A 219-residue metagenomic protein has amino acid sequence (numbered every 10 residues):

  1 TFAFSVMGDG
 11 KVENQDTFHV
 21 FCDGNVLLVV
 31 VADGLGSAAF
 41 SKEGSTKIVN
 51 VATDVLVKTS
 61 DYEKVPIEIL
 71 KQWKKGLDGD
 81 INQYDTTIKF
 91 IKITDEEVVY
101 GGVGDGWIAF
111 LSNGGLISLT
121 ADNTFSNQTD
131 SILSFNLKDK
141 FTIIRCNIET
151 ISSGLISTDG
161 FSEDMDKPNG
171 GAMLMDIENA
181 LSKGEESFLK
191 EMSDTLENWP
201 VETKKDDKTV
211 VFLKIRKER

Functional and structural regions predicted by a protein language model:
T1-D54, G106, D122, S134-C146 (+1 more regions): N-terminal entry segment of metal-dependent catalytic domains or homologous docking segments
T1-E13, L70-D80, W107-E149, G184 (+1 more regions): PP2C/PPM family metal-dependent serine/threonine protein phosphatase catalytic domain, recognizing the conserved
K11-C22, I81-D95, V99, N123-D166: Acidic loop->beta-strand submotif enriched in PP2C/PPM serine/threonine phosphatases
V29-D33, G101, L155-S157: Short hydrophobic beta-strand that contains or immediately precedes a catalytic carboxylate
A39, F110-L111, D164-D166: Short helix/loop capping segments that flank catalytic or ligand/cofactor-binding pockets
I48, V57-S112, T142-N147, N198-K205 (+1 more regions): Catalytic core of PPM/PP2C metal-dependent serine/threonine phosphatase domains
V49-S60, E178-E185: Short amphipathic alpha-helical signal-transduction/dimerization elements
K75-L77, K138-R219: C-terminal catalytic subdomain
